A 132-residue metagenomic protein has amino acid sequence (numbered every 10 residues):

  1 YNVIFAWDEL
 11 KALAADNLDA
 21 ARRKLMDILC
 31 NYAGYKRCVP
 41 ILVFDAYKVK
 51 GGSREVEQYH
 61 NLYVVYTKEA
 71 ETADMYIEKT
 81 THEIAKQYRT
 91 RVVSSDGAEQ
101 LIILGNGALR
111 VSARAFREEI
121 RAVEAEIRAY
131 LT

Functional and structural regions predicted by a protein language model:
Y1-T132: Nuclease catalytic cores that cleave nucleic-acid phosphodiester bonds, predominantly acidic two-metal-ion
